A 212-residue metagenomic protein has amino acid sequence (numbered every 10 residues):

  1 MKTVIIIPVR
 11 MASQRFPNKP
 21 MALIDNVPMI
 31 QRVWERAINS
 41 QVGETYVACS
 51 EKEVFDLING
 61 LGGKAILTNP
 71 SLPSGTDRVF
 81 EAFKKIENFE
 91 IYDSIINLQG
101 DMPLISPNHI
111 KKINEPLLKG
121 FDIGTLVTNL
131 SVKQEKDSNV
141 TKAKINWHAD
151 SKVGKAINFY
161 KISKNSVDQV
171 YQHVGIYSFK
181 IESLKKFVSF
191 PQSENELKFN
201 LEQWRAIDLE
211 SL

Functional and structural regions predicted by a protein language model:
K2-C49: N-terminal glycine-rich phosphate-binding loop and ensuing alpha1 helix
R15, L104, S178, N200: Short aromatic/basic micro-patch
Q41, L61-G62, L209: Short, structured coil segments at secondary-structure junctions
V42, E90-Y92, K119-D122, S211: Short, high-confidence coil segments that cap the C-terminus of an alpha-helix and link into the following beta-strand
Y46, E53-L98, M102-K112: Short phosphate-binding loop-to-helix
I105-S193: Conserved core of the sugar-phosphate nucleotidyltransferase
I181-S183, Q203-L212: Catalytic donor-sugar/metal-binding loop of nucleotide-sugar-dependent glycosyltransferases
P191-W204: Donor nucleotide-sugar recognition loop
